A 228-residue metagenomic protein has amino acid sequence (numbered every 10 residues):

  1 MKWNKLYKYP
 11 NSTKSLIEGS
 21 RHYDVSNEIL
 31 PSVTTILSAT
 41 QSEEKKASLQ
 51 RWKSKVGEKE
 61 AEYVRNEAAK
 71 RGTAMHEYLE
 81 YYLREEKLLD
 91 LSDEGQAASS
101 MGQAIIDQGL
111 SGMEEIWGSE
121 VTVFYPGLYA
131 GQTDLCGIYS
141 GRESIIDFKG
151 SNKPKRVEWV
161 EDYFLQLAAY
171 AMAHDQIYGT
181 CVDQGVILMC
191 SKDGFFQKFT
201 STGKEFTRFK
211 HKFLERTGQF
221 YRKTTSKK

Functional and structural regions predicted by a protein language model:
M1-A130: Metal-dependent nuclease catalytic cores that hydrolyze phosphodiester bonds in DNA/RNA, characterized by
W117-T224: Mg2+/Mn2+-dependent nuclease catalytic core
K227-K228: Acidic, carboxylate-rich catalytic segments that either coordinate divalent cations
